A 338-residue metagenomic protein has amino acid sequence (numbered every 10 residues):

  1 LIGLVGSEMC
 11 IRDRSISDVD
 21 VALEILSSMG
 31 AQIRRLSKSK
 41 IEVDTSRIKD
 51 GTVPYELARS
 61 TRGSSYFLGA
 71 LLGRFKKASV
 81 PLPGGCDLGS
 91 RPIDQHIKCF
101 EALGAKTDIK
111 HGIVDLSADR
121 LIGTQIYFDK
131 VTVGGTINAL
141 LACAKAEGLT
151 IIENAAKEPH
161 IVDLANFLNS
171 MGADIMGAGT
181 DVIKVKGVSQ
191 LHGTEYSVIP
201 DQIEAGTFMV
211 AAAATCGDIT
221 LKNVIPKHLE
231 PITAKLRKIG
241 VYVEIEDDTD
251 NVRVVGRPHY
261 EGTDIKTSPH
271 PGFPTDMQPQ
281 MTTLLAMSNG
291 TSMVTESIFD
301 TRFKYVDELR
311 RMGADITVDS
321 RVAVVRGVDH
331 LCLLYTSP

Functional and structural regions predicted by a protein language model:
L1, F67-L68, V133-G135, L141 (+1 more regions): Secondary-structure capping and domain/repeat boundary segments
L1-I11, Y335-P338: Single conserved hydrophobic/aromatic residue that forms the stacking wall/gate of nucleotide- or nucleobase-binding
S7, R12-M29: Generic N-terminal targeting/processing segments that precede catalytic cores or assembly contacts
L23, S27-E56, A105-D129, A144-K145 (+4 more regions): Self-splicing inteins and homing endonuclease
G51-Y127: Hydrophobic alpha-helical hairpins/lids featuring a short glycine-rich hinge
Q125-G148, E153, I161-L164, L191-C216 (+1 more regions): Phosphate/diphosphate-binding glycine-rich loops and adjacent basic-rich segments that engage nucleotide
P274-V325: C-terminal structural cap/anchor segments
